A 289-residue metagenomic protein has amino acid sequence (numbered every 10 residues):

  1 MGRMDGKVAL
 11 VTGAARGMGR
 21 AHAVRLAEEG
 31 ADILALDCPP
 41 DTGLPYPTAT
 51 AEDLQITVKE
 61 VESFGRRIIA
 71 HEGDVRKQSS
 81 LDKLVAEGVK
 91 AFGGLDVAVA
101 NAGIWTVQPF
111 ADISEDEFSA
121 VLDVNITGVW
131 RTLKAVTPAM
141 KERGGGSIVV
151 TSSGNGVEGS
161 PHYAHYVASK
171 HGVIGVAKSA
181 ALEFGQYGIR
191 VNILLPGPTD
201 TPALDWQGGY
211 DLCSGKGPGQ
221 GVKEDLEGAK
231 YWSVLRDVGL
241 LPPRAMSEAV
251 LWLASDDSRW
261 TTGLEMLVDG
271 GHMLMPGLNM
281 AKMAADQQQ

Functional and structural regions predicted by a protein language model:
G2-C38: Canonical Rossmann dinucleotide-binding motif of NAD(H)/NADP(H)-dependent dehydrogenases/reductases, specifically
P109-F110, E117-L122, A229: Substrate-binding pocket helix/loop in short-chain dehydrogenase/reductase
L133, S169, A177: Active-site helix of classical SDR
P138, L182-E183, R259: Alpha-helical segment proximal to the catalytic Tyr-Lys
S153: Residue(s) in the substrate-gating loop at a strand-loop-helix junction that position the organic substrate next
E158, L251, T262-Q289: Short C-terminal tail/terminal secondary-structure segment of NAD(P)H-dependent dehydrogenase/reductase domains
I193, G215-T261, M266-G270: C-terminal helical subdomain
